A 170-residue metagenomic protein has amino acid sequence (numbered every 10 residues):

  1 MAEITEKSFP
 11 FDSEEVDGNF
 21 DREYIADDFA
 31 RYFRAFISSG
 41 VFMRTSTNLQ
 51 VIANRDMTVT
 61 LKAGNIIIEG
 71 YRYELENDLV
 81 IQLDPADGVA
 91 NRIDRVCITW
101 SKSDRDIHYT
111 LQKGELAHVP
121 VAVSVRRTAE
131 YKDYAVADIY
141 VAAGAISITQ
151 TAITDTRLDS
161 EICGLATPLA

Functional and structural regions predicted by a protein language model:
M1-L49: N-terminal alpha-helical "arm" segments
A2-E14, N19-F20, M57-A170: Beta-strand-rich solenoidal segments
T47-T58: Short, charge- and proline-biased low-complexity linear segments that act as flexible interaction/docking motifs
